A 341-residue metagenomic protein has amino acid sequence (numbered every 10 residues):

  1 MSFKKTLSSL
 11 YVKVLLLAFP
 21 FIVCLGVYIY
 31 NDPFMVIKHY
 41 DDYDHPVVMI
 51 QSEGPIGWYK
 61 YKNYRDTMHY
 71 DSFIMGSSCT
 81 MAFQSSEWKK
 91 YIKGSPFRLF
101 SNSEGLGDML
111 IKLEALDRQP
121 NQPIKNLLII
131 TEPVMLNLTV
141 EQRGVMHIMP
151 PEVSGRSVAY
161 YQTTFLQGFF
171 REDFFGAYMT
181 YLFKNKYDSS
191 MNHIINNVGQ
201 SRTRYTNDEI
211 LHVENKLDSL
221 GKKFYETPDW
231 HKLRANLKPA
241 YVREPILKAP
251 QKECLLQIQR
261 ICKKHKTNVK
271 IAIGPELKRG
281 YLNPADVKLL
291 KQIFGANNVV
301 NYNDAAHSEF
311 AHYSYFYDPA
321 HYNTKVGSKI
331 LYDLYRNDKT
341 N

Functional and structural regions predicted by a protein language model:
M1-S9: N-terminal Lys/Arg-rich, disordered targeting/topogenic segments
L10-D32: Hydrophobic membrane-insertion alpha-helices, especially the h-region of bacterial N-terminal signal peptides
Y30-I50: Alpha-helical transmembrane signal-anchor/signal-peptide segments
V47-F73: Short extracytoplasmic
M68-H69, I74-T164: Membrane-embedded segments
G105-G107, P245-Q251, L277-N283: Acidic-and-aromatic substrate-binding clefts and catalytic sites of carbohydrate-active enzymes
T131, G144-I261, H265, N341: Secreted/periplasmic serine-hydrolase-like ester/acetyl group-modifying domain
Y281-N341: C-terminal regions of proteins
